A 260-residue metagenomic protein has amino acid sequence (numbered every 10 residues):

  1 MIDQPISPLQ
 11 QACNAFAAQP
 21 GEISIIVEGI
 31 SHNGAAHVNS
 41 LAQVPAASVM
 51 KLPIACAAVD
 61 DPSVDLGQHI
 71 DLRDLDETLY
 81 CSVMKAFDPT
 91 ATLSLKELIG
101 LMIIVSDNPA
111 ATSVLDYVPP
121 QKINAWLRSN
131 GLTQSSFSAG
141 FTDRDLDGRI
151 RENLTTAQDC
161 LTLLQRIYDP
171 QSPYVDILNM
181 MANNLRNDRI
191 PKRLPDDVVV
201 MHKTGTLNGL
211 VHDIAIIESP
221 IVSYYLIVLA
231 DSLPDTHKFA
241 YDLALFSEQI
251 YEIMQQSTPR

Functional and structural regions predicted by a protein language model:
M1-C13, A17, A35, Y117 (+3 more regions): Structured C-terminal helix/loop/strand segments within mature extracytoplasmic catalytic/sensor domains
G21-Q43: Short, conserved catalytic-motif segment at the N-terminal edge
E22, T112-L164: Mid-domain, small-residue-enriched loop/turn segments at the edges of structured enzyme/sensor domains
P45-L72, L226: Active-site SXXK
C56-V64, D116, T162-D169, Y251-Q255: Short glycine/serine- and small hydrophobic-enriched flexible loop segments
H69-V83, V118: Acidic helix-start/capping segments at beta-turn-to-alpha-helix junctions
T78-T112: Conserved catalytic neighborhood of penicillin-recognizing serine enzymes
